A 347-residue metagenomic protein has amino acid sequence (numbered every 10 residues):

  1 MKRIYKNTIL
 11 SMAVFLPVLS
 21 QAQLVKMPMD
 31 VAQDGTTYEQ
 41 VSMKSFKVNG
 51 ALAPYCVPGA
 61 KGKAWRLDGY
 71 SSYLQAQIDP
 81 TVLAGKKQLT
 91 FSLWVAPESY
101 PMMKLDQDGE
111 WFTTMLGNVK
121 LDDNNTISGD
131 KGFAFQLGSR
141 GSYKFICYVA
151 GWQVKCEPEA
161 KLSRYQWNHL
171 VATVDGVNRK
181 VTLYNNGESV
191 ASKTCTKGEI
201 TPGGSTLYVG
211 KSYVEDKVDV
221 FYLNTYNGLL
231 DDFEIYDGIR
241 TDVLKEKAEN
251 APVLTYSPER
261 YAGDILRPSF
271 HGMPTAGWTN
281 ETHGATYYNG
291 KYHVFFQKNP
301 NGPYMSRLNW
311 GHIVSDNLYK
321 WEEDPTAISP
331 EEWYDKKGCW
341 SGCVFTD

Functional and structural regions predicted by a protein language model:
M1-Q23: Bacterial Sec-dependent N-terminal signal peptides
L24-S42, F46, A60-K61, G69-I146 (+4 more regions): Extracellular glycan-recognition modules
A60, K193-L229: Flexible glycan-contacting loops in extracellular carbohydrate-active proteins
I78-T81, E157-K161, T196-K197: Beta-strand-rich interaction surfaces with strong enrichment in secreted/lumenal proteins
F145-H169: Short, aromatic/His-centered strand-loop micro-motif at the edge of beta-sheets
Q166-T182: Localized edge beta-strand/strand-to-loop motifs within extracellular or lumenal beta-rich domains
Y184-G187: Short strand-turn-strand beta-turns centered on an Asx-Gly dipeptide
D232-E234, I239-D347: Carbohydrate-active catalytic/glycan-binding domains of CAZyme proteins, especially the secreted or lumenal ectodomains
